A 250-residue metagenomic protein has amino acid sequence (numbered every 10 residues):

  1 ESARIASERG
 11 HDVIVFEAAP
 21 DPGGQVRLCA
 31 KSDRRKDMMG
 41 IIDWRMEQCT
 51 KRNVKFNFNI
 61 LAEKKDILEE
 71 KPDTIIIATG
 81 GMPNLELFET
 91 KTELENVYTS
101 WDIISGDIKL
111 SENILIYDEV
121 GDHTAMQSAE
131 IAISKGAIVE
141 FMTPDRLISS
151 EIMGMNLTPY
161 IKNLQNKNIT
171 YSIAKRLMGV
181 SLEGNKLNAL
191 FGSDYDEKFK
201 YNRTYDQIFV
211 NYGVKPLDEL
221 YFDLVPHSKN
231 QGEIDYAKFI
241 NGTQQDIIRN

Functional and structural regions predicted by a protein language model:
E1-K55, N59, I116-P159, T170 (+1 more regions): Beta1-alpha1 glycine-rich phosphate/pyrophosphate-binding loop at the start of Rossmann-like nucleotide-binding domains
M39-N84, E95, D102, L110 (+1 more regions): A Rossmann-like FAD-binding core segment of flavoenzymes
L87-T90: Conserved catalytic-core motifs of eukaryotic protein kinase domains, centered on the activation segment
E93-T99, T124, D235: Secondary-structure junction/capping motif
G106-D107, H123: Hydrophobic transmembrane alpha-helical segments of multi-pass transport and channel proteins
D107-I114: Short helix-loop-beta connector
T243-N250: Intrinsically disordered, low-complexity acidic Ser/Thr-rich regulatory segments
